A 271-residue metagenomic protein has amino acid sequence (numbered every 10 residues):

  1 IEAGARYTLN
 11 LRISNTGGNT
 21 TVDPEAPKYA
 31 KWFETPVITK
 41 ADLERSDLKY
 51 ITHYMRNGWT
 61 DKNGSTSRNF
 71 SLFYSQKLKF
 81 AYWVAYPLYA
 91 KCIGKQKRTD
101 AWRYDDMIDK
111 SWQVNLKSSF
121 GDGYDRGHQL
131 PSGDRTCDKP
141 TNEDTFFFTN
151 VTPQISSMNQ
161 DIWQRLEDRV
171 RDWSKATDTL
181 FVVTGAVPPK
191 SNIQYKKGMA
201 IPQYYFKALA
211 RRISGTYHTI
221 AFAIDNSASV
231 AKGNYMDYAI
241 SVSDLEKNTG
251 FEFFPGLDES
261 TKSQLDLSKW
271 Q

Functional and structural regions predicted by a protein language model:
I1: Contiguous ligand/interfacial binding patches
Y7, R12-Q271: Domain-level detector for secreted/extracellular nuclease and nuclease-toxin modules, and for the ENPP-like C-terminal
